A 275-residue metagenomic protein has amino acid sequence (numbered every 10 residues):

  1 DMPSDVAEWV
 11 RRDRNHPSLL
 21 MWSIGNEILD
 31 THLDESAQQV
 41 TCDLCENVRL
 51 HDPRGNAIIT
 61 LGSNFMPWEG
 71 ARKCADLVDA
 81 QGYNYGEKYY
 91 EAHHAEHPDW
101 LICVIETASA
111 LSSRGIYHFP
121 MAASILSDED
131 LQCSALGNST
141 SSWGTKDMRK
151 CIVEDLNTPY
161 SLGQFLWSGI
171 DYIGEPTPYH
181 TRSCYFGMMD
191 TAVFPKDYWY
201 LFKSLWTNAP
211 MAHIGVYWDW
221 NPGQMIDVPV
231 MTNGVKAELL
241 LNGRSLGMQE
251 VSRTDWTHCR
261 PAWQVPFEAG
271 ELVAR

Functional and structural regions predicted by a protein language model:
D1-V273: Extended substrate-binding grooves/exosites of carbohydrate-active enzymes
